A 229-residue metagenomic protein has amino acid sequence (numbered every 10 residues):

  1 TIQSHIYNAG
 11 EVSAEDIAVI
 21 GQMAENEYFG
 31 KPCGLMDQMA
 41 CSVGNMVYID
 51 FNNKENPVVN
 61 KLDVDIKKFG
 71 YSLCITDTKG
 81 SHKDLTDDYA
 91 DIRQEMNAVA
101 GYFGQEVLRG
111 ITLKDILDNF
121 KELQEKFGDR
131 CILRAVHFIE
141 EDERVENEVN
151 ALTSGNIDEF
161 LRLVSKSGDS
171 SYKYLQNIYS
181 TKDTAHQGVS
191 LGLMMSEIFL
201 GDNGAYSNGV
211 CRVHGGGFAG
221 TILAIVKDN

Functional and structural regions predicted by a protein language model:
T1-I6, G216-I225: Short, small-residue alpha-helix embedded
T1-I66, N229: Gly/Ser-rich oxyanion-binding loop with an adjacent helix/lid that shapes the negatively charged ligand pocket
A24-N26, I116, G217: Short, internal active-site loops enriched in acidic
F29, N45-R212, A224-N229: C-terminal nucleotide
C33-A40, C211-I222: Conserved phosphate/anionic-ligand binding catalytic regions in large, soluble enzymes, centered on
